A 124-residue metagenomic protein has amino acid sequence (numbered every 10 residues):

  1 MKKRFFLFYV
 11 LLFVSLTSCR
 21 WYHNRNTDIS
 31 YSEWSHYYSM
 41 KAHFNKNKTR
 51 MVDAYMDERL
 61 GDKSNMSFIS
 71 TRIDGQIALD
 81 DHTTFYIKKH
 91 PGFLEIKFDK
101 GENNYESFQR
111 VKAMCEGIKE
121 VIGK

Functional and structural regions predicted by a protein language model:
M1-R25: Bacterial Sec-dependent N-terminal signal peptides
K2, Y55-G61, R110-I118: Generic hydrophobic, helix-prone segments enriched in Leu/Val/Ile
V10, Y31-E33, A78, I87: Sterically constrained small-residue positions within well-ordered secondary structures of folded domains
L16-C19, L60-S64, I69-D74, E116-G117: Short linear motifs at secondary-structure transitions and domain/linker junctions
R20-N45, T49, V121-K124: Sec-dependent signal peptide cleavage junction
Y37-S70: Post-signal-peptide N-terminal segment of Sec-exported extracytoplasmic proteins
I69-K124: Extracytoplasmic electrostatic interaction patches
